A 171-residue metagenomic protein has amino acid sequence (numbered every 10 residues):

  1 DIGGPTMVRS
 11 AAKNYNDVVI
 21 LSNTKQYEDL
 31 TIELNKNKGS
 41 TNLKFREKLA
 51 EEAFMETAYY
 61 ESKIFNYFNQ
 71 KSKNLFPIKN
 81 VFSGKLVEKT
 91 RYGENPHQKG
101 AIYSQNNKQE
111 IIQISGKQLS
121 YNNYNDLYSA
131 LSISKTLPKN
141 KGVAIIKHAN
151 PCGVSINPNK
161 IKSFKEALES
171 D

Functional and structural regions predicted by a protein language model:
I2, R9, V19-N23, N42-L43 (+1 more regions): General beta-strand structural signal in soluble alpha/beta enzymes
I2-G3, N159: Secondary-structure junction/capping motif
G3-T6, Y128: Active-site phosphate/pyrophosphate-handling residues
T6-R9, I156: Short, flexible micro-motifs
K13-D29: Short, glycine-/small-residue-rich phosphate/pyrophosphate-handling segment
Y27-E33, N37-D171: Active-site loops and adjacent core secondary-structure elements that bind or stabilize anionic groups
